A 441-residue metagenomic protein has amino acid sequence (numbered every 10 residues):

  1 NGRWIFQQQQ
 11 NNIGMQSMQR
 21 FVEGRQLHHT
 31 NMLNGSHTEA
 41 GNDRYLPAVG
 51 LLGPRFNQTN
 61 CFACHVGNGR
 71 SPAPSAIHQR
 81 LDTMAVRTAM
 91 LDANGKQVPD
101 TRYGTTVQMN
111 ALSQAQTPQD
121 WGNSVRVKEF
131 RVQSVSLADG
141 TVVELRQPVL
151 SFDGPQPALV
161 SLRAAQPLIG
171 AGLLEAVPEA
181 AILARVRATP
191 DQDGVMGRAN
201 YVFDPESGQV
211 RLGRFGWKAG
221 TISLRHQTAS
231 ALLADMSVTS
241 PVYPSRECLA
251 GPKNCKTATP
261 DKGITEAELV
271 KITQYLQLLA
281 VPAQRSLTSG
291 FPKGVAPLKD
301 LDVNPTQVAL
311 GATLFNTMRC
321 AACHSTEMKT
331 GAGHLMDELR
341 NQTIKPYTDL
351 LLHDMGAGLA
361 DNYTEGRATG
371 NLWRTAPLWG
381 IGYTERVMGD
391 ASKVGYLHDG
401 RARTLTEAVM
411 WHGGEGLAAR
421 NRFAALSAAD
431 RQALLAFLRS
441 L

Functional and structural regions predicted by a protein language model:
N1-L441: Periplasmic c-type cytochrome electron-transfer domains
